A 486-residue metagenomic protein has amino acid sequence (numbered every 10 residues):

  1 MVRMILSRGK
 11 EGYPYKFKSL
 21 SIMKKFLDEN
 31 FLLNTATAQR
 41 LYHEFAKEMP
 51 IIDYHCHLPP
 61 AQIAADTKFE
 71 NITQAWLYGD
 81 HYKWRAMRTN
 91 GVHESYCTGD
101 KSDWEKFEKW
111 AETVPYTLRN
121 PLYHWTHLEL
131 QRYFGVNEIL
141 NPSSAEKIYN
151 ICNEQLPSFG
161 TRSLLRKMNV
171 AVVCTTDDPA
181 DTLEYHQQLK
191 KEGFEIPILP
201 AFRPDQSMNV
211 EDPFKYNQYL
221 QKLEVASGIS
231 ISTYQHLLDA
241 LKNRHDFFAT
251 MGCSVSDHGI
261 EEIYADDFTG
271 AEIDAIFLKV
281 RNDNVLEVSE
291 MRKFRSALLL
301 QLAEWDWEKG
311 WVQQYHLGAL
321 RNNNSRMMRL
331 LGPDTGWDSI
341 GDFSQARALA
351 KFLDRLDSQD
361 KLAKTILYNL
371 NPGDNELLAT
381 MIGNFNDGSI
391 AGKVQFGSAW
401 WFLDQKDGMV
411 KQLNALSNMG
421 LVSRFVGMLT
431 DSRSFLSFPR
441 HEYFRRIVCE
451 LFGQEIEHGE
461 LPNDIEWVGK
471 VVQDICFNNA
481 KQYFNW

Functional and structural regions predicted by a protein language model:
M1-M4: Methionine residue identity
K10-I22: Short, Lys/Arg-enriched N-terminal segments with co-localized hydrophobic residues within the first ~10-30 amino acids
K24-K309, K361-A363, L367-G373, A379 (+1 more regions): Metal-cofactor-binding active-site regions of metalloenzymes
Q313-Y315: C-terminal amphipathic alpha-helical interaction region
N322-F396: Active-site-proximal binding-pocket segments
